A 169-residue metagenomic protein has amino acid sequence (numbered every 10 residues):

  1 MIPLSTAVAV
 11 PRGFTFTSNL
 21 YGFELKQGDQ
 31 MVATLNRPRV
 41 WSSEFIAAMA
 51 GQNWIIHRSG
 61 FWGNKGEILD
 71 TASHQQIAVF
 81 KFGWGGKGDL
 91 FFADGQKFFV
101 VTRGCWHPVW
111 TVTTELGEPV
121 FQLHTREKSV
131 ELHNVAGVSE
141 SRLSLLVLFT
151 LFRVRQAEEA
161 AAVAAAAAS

Functional and structural regions predicted by a protein language model:
M1-S169: Intrinsically disordered, low-complexity proline/glycine-rich segments
